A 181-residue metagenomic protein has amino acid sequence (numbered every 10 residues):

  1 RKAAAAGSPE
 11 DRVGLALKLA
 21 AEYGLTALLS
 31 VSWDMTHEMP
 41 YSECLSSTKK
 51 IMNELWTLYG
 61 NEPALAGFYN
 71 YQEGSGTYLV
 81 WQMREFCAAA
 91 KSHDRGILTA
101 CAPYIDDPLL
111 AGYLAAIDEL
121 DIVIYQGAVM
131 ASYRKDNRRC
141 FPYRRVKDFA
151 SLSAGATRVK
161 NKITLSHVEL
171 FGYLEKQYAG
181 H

Functional and structural regions predicted by a protein language model:
R1-H181: Glycan-processing catalytic domains of CAZymes
